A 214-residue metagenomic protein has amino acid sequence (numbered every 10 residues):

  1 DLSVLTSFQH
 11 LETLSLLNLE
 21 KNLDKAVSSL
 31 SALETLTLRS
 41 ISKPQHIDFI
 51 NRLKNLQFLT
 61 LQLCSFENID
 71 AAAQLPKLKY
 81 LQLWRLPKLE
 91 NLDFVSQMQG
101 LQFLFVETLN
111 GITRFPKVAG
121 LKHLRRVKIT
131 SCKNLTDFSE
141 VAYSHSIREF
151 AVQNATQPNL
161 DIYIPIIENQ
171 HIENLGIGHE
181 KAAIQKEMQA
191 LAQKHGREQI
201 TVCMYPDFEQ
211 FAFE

Functional and structural regions predicted by a protein language model:
D1-D70, Q74-E90, F94-T136, E140-E214: Concave beta-strand-loop units of leucine-rich repeat
